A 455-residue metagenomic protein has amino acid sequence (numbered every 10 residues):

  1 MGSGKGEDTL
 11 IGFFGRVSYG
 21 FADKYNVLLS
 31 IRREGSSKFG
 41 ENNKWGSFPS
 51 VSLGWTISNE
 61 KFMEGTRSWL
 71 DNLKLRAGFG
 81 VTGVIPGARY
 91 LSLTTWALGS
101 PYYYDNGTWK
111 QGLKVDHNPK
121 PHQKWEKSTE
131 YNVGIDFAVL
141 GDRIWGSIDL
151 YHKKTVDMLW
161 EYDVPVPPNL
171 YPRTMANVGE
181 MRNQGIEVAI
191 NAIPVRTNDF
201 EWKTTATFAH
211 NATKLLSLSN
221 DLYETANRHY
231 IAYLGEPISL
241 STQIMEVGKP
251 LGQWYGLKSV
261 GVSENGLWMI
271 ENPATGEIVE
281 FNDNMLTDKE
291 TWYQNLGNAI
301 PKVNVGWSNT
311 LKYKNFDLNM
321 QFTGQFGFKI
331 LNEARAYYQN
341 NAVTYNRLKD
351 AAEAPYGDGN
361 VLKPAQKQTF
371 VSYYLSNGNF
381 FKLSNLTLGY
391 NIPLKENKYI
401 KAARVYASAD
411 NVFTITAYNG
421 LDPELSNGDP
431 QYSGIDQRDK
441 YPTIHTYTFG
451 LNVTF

Functional and structural regions predicted by a protein language model:
M1-S241, Y374-F455: Extracellular/periplasmic, surface-exposed regions of secreted and cell-surface proteins
S36, Q325-V412: Extracytoplasmic gating/loop element in the C-terminal half of outer-membrane beta-barrel translocons and assembly
W55, Q123, G261, G266 (+2 more regions): Tryptophan-centric aromatic hotspots in well-structured domains and transmembrane helices
P86-Y102, D221-H229, P250, L257-K258 (+7 more regions): Membrane-proximal, glycine/serine-rich, low-complexity loop/turn segments characteristic of large bacterial
L113-V115, M285-E290, K363-V371: Short glycine/proline-rich turn/loop motifs
A176-A299, K312, Q325-F328, A334: Gram-negative outer-membrane beta-barrel transporters
E290-W292, V303-N304, F316, K367-Y373: Short, flexible active-site loops
P301-N315, S384-G389: Conserved SET/PR-domain catalytic core that frames the SAM/AdoMet-binding pocket
